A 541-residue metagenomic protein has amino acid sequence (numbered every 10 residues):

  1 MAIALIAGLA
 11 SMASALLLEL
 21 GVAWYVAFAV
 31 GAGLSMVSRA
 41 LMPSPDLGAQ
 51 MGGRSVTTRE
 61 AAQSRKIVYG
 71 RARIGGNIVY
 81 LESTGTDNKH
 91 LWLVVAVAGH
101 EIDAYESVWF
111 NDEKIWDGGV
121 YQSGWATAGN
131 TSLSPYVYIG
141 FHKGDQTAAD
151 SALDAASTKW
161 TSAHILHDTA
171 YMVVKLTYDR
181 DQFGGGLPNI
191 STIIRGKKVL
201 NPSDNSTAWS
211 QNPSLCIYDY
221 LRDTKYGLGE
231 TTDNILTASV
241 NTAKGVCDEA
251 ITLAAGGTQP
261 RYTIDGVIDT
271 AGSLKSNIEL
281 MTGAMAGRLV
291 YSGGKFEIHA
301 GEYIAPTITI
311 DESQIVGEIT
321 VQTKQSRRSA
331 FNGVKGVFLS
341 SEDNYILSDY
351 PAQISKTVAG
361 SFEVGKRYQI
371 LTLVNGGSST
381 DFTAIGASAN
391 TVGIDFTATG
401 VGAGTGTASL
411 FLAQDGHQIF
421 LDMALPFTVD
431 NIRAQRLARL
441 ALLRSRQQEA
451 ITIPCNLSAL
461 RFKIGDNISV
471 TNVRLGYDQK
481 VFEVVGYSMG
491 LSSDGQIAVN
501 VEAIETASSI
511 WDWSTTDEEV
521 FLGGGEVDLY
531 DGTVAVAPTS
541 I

Functional and structural regions predicted by a protein language model:
A2-G8, W24-G283, S292, L339 (+3 more regions): Polar, S/T/G-rich
H100-E106, D311-K356, F411-V429, W513 (+1 more regions): Acidic, small/polar-enriched beta strand-loop surface segments
I102, F362-V364, F462: Short, well-ordered loop/turn sites that connect or cap secondary structure elements
I217, Y368-I370, F382, G393: Extracellular/surface recognition and adhesion modules
Y303-I304, T372-F382: Acidic glycine-/aspartate-rich tracts in secreted/extracellular proteins
V316, I464, S469-S540: Acidic, low-complexity/disordered segments
Y345-S355, F411-G490: Long hydrophobic segments that form regular secondary structure
